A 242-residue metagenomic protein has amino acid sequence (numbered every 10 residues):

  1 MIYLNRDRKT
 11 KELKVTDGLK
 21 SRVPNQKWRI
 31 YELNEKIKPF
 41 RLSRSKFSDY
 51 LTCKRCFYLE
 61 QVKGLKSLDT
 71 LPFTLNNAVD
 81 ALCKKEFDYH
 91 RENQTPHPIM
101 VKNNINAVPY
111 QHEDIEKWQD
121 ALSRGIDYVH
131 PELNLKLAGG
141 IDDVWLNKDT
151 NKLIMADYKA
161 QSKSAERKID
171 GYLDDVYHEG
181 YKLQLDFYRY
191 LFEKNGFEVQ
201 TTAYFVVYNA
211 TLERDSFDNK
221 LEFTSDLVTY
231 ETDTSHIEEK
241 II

Functional and structural regions predicted by a protein language model:
I2-K152: Metal-dependent nuclease catalytic cores that hydrolyze phosphodiester bonds in DNA/RNA, characterized by
I2-S21, W28, E35, R41-L42 (+1 more regions): Metal-dependent nuclease catalytic regions and adjoining charged, substrate-binding loops involved in nucleic-acid end
Y58-L59, K66-L68, K163-E166, T211-D215: Short catalytic/ligand-binding loop motif for oxyanion handling, primarily in non-cytosolic enzymes, centered on
K63, E92, A160-K163, Y190-F197: Hydrophobic/aromatic-lined pockets within catalytic cores
P72-F73, R167-E179, F223-Y230: Short histidine-centered catalytic/ligand-binding loop motif
Y89, W145, Y158, F205-V207: Hydrophobic side chains in beta-strands
Y128-L183: Non-catalytic protein-protein interaction segments used by genome-maintenance enzymes to assemble and couple activities
G180-E193: An active-site-proximal "capping" alpha-helix that borders the catalytic cofactor pocket
